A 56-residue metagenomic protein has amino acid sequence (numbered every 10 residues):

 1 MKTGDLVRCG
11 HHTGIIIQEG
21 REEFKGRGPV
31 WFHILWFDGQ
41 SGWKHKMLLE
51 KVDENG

Functional and structural regions predicted by a protein language model:
K2-E54: Basic/aromatic-rich interaction segments and small domains that mediate binding to polyanionic partners
